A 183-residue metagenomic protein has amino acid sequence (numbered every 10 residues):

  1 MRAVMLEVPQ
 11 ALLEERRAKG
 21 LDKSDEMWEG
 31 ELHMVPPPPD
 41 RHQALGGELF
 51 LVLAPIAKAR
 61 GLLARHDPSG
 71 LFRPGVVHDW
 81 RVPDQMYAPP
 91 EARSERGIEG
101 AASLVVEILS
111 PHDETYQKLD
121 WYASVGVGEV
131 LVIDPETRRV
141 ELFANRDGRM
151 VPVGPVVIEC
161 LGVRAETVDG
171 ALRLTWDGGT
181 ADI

Functional and structural regions predicted by a protein language model:
M1-V8, E14-A18, D22, H33 (+3 more regions): C-terminal interaction segment
